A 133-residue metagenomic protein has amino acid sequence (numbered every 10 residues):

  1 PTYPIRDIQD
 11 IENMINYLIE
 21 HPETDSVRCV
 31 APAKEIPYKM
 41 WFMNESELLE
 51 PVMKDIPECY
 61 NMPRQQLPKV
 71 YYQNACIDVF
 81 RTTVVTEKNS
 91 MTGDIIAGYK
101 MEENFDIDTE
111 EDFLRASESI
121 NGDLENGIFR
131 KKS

Functional and structural regions predicted by a protein language model:
P4-M101: Conserved core of the sugar-phosphate nucleotidyltransferase
E87, G98-K100, N104-S133: Hydrophobic helical membrane-anchoring modules
